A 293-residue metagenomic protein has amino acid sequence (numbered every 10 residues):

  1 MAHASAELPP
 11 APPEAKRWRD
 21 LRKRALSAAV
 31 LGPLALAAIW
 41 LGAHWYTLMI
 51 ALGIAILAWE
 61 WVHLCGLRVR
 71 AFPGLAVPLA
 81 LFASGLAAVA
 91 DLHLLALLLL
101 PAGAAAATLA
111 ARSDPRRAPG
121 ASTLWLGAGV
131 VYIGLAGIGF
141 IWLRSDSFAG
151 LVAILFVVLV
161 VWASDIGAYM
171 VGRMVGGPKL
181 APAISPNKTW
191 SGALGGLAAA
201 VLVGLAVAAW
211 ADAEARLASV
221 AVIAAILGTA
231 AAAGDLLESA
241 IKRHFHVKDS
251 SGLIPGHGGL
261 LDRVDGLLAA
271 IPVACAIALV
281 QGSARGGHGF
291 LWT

Functional and structural regions predicted by a protein language model:
A2-I226: Membrane-embedded alpha-helical bundles of polytopic integral membrane proteins
N187-L194, G252-L267: Divalent-cation-assisted or electrostatically stabilized phosphate/pyrophosphate-binding catalytic cores
G204, A208, A274-A278, G282: Juxtamembrane/transmembrane-helix interface segments of polytopic membrane transporters
I226-L237: Hydrophobic alpha-helical transmembrane segments of multi-pass membrane transport proteins, especially secondary
L237-L253: Interfacial helix-loop-helix junctions of multi-pass membrane proteins
R263-L279: Final/C-terminal transmembrane alpha-helix of multipass membrane proteins
A278-T293: Juxtamembrane boundary at the C-terminal end of a transmembrane helix
